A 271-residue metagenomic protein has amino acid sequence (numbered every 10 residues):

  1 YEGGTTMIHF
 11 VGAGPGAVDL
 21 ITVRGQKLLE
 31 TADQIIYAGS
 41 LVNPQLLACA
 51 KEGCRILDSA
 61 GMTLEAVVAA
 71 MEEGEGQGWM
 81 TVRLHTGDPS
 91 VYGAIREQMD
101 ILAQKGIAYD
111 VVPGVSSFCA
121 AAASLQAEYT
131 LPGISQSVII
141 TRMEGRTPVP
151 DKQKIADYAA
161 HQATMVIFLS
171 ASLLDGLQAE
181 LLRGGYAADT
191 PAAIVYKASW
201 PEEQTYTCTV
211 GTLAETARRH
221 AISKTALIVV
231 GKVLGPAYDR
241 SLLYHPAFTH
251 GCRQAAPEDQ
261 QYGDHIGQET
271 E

Functional and structural regions predicted by a protein language model:
G4-V112, A120: Class I S-adenosyl-L-methionine
I8, Q77-T81, S137, G145 (+1 more regions): A contiguous loop/helix-start segment that scaffolds small-molecule binding in enzyme catalytic cores
A17, D88-H161, Q204-T207: Class I SAM-dependent methyltransferase SAM-binding "motif I" and its flanking Rossmann-like core
L20-R24, E30, L41, M62-A66 (+9 more regions): Conserved active-site and cofactor/substrate-binding residues in soluble primary-metabolism enzymes
T31-A32, Q104-A108, P132, A214-I222: Structural recognition of alpha->loop->beta junctions
G39, A60, P113-V115, E144 (+1 more regions): Residues at the C-termini of beta-strands that transition into short coil/loop
